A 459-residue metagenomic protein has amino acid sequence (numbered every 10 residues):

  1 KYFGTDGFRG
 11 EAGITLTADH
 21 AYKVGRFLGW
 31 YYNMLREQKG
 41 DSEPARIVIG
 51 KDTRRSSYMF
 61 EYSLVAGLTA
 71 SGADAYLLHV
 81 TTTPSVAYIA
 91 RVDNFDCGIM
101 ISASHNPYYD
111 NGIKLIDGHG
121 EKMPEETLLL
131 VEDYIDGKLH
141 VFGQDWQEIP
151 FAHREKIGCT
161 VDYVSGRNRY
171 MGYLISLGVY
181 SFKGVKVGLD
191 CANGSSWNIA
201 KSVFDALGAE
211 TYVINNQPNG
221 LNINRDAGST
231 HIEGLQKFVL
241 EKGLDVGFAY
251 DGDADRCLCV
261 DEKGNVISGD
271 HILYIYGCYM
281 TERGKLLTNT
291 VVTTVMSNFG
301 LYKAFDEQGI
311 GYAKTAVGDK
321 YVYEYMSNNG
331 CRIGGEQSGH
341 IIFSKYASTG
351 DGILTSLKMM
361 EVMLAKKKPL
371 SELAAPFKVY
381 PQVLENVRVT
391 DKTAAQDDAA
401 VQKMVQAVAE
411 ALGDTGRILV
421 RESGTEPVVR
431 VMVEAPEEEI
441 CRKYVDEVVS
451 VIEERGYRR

Functional and structural regions predicted by a protein language model:
K1-A66, A70-S71, T160-V187, T393-A394: An N-terminal, well-structured beta->alpha segment
F3-G4, I49, A75-V80, M100-I101 (+8 more regions): General beta-strand structural signal in soluble alpha/beta enzymes
D6, I49, V86, I99 (+11 more regions): Buried hydrophobic positions in well-ordered alpha/beta secondary-structure cores of metabolic enzymes
E11, N111-L240: Gly/Ser/Thr-enriched, mixed-charge loops and adjacent short helices that form phosphate/oxyanion-binding elements
M34, Q38, R46-D110, S202-V260: N-terminal small/polar loop signature for handling phosphorylated ligands or for N-terminal nucleophile
D52-Y58, N106, A192-W197, A254-D255 (+2 more regions): Gly/Ser/Thr-rich loops at beta-strand to alpha-helix junctions that form or flank small-molecule/cofactor-binding
L129-M171, S176, E262-G335, I342-F343: Proline/glycine-rich low-complexity loops and linkers
V246, R283-R459: Phosphate-binding and adjacent anionic-ligand microenvironments
